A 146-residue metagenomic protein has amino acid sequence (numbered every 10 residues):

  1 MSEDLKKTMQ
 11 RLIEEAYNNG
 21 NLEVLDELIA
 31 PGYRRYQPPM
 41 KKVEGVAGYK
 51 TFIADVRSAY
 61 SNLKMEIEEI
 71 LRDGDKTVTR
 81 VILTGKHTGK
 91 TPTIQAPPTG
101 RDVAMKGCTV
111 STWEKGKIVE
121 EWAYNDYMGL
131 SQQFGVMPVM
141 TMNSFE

Functional and structural regions predicted by a protein language model:
M1-E146: C-terminal and inter-domain tail/linker signature
